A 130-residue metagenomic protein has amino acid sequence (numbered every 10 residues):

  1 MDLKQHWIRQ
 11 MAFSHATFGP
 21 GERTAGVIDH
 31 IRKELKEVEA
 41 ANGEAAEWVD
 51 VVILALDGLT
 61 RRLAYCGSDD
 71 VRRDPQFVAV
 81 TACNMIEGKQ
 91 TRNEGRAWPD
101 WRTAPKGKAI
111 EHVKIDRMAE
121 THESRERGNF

Functional and structural regions predicted by a protein language model:
M1-F130: Flexible "arm" and connector segments at domain edges
